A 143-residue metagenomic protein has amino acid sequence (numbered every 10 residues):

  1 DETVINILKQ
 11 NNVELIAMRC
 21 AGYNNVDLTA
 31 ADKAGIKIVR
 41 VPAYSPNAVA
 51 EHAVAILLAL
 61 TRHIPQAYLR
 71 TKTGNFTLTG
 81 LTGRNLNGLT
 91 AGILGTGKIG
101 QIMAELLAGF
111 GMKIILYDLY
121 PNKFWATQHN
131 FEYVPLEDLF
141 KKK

Functional and structural regions predicted by a protein language model:
D1-Y68, G83: Phosphate/diphosphate ligand-binding glycine-rich loop within oxidoreductases
K9, D32, K72, N87 (+1 more regions): Alpha-helix boundary recognition
Y23, S45, T71, P121 (+1 more regions): Residue-level detector of flexible, active-site-proximal loop/helix-junction positions within diverse enzyme catalytic
N25-V26, A48, G74, Q101 (+1 more regions): Generic structural signal for helix capping and beta-alpha/helix-loop junctions
A31, A53, G74, G95 (+1 more regions): Conserved hydrophobic/aromatic pocket- or pore-lining residues that grip, position, or stack substrates in active sites
L60-H63, G74, K142: Generic structural signal for alpha-helix termini and adjacent loop/cap motifs
R70-L78: A short, charged, Gly/Pro-tolerant segment at domain boundaries
T79-K143: Rossmann-like dinucleotide/phosphate-binding beta-alpha-beta segment
